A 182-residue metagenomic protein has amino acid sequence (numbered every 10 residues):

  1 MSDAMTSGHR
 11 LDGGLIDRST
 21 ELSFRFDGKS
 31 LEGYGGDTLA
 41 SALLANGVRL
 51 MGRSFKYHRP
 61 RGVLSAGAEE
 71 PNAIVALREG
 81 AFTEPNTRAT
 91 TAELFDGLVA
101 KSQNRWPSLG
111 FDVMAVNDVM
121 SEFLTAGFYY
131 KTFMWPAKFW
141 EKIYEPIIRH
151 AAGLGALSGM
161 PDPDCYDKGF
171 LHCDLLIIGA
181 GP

Functional and structural regions predicted by a protein language model:
M1-E21, S41, A45, L50-M51 (+4 more regions): Terminal leader/tail segments of proteins
S2-G35, N46-L77, F82-P85: Ubiquitin-like/PB1-type beta-grasp interaction modules and other compact soluble beta-rich domains
F55-I178: Fe-S ferredoxin-like electron-transfer domains and their immediately adjacent linker/connector regions across
